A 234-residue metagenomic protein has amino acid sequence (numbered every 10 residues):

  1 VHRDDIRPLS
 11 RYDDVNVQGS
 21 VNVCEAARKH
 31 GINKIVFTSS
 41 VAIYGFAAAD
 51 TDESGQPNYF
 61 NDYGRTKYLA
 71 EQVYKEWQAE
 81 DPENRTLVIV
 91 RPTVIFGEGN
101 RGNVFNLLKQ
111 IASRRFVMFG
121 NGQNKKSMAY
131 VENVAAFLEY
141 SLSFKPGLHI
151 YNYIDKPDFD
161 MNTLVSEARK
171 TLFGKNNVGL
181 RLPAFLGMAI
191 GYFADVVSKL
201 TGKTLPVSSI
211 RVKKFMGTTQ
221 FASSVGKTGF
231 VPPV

Functional and structural regions predicted by a protein language model:
V1-V15, A26, Y44: NAD(P)H-binding glycine-rich loop region in Rossmannoid oxidoreductase-like domains and their noncatalytic homologs
R11-N22, P57, N61, R65-T66 (+1 more regions): Glycine-rich NAD(P)-binding loop of the Rossmann-fold in SDR/ketoreductase-type enzymes
V21-Y63, E80-P82: Conserved Rossmann-fold NAD(P)-dependent oxidoreductase catalytic core, especially the SDR/UDP-sugar
N22, N100-N106, G120-L142, H149 (+1 more regions): Substrate-positioning beta->alpha
Y44-G45, R85-N106: Flexible, glycine-rich beta-alpha linker
F60-V88: Active-site Tyr-X1-5-Lys
S141-P206: Mid/C-terminal beta-alpha module of Rossmann-like enzyme folds, strongest in SDR-family dehydrogenases/epimerases
F159, E167, K203-V234: C-terminal amphipathic/interface module of NAD(P)-dependent oxidoreductases and related NAD-binding regulators
